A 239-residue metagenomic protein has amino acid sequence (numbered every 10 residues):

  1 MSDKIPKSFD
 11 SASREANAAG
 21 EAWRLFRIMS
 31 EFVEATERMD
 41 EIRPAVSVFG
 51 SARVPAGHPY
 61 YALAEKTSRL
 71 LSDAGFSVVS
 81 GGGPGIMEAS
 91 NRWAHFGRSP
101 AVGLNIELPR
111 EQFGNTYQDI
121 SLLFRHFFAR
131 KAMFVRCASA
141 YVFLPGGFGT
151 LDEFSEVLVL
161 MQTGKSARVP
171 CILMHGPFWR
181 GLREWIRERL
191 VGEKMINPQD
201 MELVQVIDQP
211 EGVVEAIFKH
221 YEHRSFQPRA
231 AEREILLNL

Functional and structural regions predicted by a protein language model:
S2-I5, S11-L104, F113: Glycine-rich beta-alpha loop segments
A35, M39, G97, Y141 (+3 more regions): Change "in soluble alpha/beta enzymes" to "in soluble alpha/beta proteins
M39-E41, L70-S72, A94-H95, Q112-T116 (+3 more regions): Solvent-exposed alpha-helices and their adjacent loops that cap or buttress functional pockets in soluble metabolic
A52-V54, G146-G147, P177: Residue-level signal for short, function-critical loop segments
G85-F143: Acidic/glycine-enriched connector segments
P100-E111, L144, L158-L182, P198-Q199: Short, acidic/small-residue loops that bind anionic groups at enzyme active sites
R125-M174, Y221-F226: Active-site/ligand-binding-proximal alpha/beta "capping" segment
L173-L239: C-terminal functional extensions of proteins
